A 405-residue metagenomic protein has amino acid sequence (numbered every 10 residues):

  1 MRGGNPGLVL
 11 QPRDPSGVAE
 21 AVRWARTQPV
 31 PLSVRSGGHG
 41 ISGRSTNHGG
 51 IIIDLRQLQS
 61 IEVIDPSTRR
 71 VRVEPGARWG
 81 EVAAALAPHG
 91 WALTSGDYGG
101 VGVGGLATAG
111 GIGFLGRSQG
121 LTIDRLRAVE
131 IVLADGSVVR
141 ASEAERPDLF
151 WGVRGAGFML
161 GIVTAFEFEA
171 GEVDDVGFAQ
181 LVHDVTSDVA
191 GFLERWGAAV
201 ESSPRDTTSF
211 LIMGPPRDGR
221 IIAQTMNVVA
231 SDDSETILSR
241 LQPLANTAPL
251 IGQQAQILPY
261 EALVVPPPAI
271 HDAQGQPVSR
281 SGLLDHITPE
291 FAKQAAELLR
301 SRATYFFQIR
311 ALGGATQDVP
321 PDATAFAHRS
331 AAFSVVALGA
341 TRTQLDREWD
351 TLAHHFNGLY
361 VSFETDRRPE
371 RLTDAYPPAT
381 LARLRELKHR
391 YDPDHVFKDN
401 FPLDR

Functional and structural regions predicted by a protein language model:
M1-R405: Soluble FAD-dependent oxygen oxidases
